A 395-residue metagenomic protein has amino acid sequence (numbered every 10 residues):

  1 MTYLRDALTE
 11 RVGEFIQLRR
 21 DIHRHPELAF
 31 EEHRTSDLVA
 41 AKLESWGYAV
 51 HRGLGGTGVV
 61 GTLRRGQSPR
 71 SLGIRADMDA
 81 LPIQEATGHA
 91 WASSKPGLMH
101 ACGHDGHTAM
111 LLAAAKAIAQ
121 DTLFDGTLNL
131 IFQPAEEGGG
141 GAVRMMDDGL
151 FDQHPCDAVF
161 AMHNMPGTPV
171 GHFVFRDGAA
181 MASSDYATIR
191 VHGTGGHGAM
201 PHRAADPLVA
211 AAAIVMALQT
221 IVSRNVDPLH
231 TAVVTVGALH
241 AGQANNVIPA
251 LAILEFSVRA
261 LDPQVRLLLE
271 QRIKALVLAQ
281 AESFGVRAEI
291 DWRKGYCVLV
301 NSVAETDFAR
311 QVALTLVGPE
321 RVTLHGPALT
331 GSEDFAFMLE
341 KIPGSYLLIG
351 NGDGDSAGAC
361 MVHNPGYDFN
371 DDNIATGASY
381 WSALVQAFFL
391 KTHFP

Functional and structural regions predicted by a protein language model:
M1-H100, D105, A109-F124: Acidic/His- and Gly-rich active-site-bordering loop/insert found across diverse amide/peptide-bond hydrolases
T2-R5, T9-I16, A29, H33 (+11 more regions): Electropositive phosphate-/nucleotide-binding environments in soluble metabolic enzymes
I22, G61, I74, H104 (+8 more regions): Divalent metal-coordination and catalytic microenvironments
H51, N129-I131, E289: A structural signal for isolated positions on well-ordered beta-strands in alpha/beta enzyme cores
V59-V60, L81-I83, T87-M99, D105-G106 (+2 more regions): Histidine/acidic-residue-rich, glycine-tolerant segments that coordinate divalent metal ions
G73-R75, A187-I189, Y346-N351: Non-cysteine beta-strand/loop elements that form the S-adenosyl-L-methionine
A212-P395: Metal-dependent amide/peptide-bond hydrolase catalytic core, centered on the "pita-bread" metallohydrolase fold
